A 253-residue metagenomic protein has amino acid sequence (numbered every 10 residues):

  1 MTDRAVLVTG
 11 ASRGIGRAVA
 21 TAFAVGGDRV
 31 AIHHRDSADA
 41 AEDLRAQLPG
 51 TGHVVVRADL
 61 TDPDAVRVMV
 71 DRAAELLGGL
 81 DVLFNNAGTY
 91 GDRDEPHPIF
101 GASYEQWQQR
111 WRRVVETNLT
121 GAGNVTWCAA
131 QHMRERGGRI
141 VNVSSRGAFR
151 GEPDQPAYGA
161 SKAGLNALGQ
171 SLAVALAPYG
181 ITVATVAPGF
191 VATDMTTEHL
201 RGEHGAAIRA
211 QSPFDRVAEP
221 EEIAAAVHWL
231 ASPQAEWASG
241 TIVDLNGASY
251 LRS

Functional and structural regions predicted by a protein language model:
A5, S12-R13: Conserved glycine-rich cofactor-binding loop
R67, T89-R112, D154-A157, T197: Conserved mid-core segment of classical short-chain dehydrogenase/reductases
S103-G123, V141, L165, F214: Catalytic Tyr-X3-Lys loop
T126, S161, G169: Active-site helix of classical SDR
Q131, V174-A175, E236: Alpha-helical segment proximal to the catalytic Tyr-Lys
S145: Residue(s) in the substrate-gating loop at a strand-loop-helix junction that position the organic substrate next
R150, F214, H228, S239-S253: Short C-terminal tail/terminal secondary-structure segment of NAD(P)H-dependent dehydrogenase/reductase domains
A177, T182, A238-G240: Short, small/polar-rich loop/turn modules that mediate ligand/substrate recognition or access, typified
